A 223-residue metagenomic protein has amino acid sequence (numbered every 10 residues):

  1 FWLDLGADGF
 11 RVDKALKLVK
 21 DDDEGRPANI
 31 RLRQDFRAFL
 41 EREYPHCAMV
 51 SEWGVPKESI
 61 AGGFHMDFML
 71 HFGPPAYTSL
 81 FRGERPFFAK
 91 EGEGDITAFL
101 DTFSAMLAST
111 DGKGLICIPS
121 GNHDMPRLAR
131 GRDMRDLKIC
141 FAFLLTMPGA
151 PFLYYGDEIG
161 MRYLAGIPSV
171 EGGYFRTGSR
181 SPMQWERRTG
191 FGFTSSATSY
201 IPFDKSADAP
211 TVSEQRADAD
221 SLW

Functional and structural regions predicted by a protein language model:
F1-D22, I30-G149, S206-A207: Alpha-amylase-like alpha-glycosidases and glucanotransferases acting on alpha-linked glucans and related
R26: Metal-dependent catalytic neighborhoods of phosphoester/phosphodiester hydrolases
E41-E43, G63, H71, A98-D101 (+2 more regions): Loop/helix patches that line or flank the sugar-binding groove of alpha-linked glycan CAZymes
